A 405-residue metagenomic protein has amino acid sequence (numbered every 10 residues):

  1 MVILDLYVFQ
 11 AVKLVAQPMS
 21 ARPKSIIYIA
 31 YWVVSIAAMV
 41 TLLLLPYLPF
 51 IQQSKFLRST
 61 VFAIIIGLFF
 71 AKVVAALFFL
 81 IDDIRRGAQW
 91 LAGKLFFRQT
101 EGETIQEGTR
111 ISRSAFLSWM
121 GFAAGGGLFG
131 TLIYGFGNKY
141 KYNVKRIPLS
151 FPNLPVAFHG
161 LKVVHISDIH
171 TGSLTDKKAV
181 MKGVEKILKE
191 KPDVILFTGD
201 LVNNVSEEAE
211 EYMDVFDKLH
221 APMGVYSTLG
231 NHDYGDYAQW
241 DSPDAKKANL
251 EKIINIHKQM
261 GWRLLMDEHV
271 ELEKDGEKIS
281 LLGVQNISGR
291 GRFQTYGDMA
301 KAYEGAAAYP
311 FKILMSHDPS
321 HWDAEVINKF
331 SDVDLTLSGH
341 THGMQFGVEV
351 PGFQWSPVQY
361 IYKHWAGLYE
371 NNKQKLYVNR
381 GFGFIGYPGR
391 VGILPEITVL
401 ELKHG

Functional and structural regions predicted by a protein language model:
M1-Y140: Non-catalytic terminal accessory segments
K141-P148: Alpha-helical transmembrane signal-anchor/signal-peptide segments
L154-G405: Soluble catalytic domains of enzymes that build or remodel membrane lipids, polysaccharides, and related
